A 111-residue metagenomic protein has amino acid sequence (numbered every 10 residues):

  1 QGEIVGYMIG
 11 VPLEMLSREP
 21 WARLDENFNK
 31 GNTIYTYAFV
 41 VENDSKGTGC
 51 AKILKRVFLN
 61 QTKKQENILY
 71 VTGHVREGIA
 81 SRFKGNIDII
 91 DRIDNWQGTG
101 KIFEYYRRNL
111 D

Functional and structural regions predicted by a protein language model:
E3-G6: Glycine-rich acetyl-CoA-binding "A-motif" of GNAT/NAT acetyltransferases
M8-A38, T99: Conserved acyl-donor/pantetheine-binding loop and adjacent beta-alpha core of acyl/acetyltransferases and related
L13-M15, D44, G78: Short coil/turn motifs at secondary-structure junctions
T36-V41, G47-N60: Conserved acetyl-CoA-binding loop-helix of GNAT-fold acetyltransferases
T62-E77: Conserved GNAT acetyl-CoA-binding A-motif
K63, F83-W96: Conserved acetyl-CoA-binding loop of GNAT-fold acetyltransferases
V75-A80, D88: Acidic-leaning, charged glycine-interspersed low-complexity segments
I90-D111: C-terminal "cap" of GNAT-fold acetyltransferases
